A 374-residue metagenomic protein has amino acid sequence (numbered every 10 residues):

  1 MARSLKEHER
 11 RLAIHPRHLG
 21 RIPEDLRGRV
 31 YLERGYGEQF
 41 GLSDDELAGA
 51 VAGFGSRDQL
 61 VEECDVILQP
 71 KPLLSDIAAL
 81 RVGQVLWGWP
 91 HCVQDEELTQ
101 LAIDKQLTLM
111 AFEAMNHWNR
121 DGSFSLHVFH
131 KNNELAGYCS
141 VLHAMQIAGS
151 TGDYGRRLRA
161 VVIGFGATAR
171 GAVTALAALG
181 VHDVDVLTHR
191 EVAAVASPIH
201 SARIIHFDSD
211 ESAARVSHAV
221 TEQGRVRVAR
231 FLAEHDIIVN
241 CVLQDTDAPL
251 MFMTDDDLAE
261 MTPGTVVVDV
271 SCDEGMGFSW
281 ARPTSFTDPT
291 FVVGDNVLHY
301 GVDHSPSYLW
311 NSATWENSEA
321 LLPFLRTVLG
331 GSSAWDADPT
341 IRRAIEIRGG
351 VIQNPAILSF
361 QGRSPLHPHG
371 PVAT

Functional and structural regions predicted by a protein language model:
R3, E7-Q39, L142-N240: Glycine-rich phosphate/diphosphate-binding loop of Rossmann-like nucleotide-binding domains
L5-G55, V66-P72, W87-G88, I237-V239 (+1 more regions): Metallocofactor- and cofactor-centric catalytic cores in central/energy metabolism, strongly enriched
V51-E63, T221-F231: Short acidic low-complexity segments
V61-E63, V82, A233-E234, P263: Alpha-helix C-terminal capping/helix-to-coil transition sites in glycosyltransferase folds
E62, V66-S140, M145: Phosphate/diphosphate ligand-binding glycine-rich loop within oxidoreductases
K71-P72, P90-H91, V242-T246, S271-C272 (+1 more regions): Short glycine-/small-residue-rich Rossmann-like dinucleotide-binding loops
E113-M115, N119-Y154, V266, S271-T374: Adenosine-phosphate binding glycine-rich loop
A193-D295: Rossmann-like adenosine-cofactor binding region
